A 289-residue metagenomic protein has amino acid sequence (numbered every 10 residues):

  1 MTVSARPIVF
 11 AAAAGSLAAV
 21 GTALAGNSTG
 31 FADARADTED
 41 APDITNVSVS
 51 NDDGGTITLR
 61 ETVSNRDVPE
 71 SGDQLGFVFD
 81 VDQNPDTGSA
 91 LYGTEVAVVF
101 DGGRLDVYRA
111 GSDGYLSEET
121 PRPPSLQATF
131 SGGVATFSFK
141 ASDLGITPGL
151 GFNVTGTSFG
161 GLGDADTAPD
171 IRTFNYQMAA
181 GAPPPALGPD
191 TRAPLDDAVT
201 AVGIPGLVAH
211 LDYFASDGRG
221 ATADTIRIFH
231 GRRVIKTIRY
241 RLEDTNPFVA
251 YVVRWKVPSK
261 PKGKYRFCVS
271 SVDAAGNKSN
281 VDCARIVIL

Functional and structural regions predicted by a protein language model:
N27-R104, S158-T167: Surface-exposed, glycine/proline- and aromatic-rich loop segments on solvent-exposed faces across compartments
N27-S48, A182-H210, L289: Short, compositionally biased P/S/T/A/G/V-rich stretches that sit at domain boundaries
N65-D67, D143, L211-G220, H230 (+1 more regions): Extracellular acidic, Ser/Thr/Pro-rich low-complexity tracts
Q83-A97, L144-G188: Acidic/polar low-complexity flexible segments
A90-D113, E119-Q127, V234-N246: Solvent-exposed serine/threonine-rich low-complexity stretches and specific carbohydrate-binding patches
S131-T136, T245-R254: Aromatic sugar-binding surface patches on proteins that engage polysaccharides or sugar-phosphate polymers
P258-G263: Surface-exposed, short loops/turns at beta-strand junctions within beta-sandwich domains
